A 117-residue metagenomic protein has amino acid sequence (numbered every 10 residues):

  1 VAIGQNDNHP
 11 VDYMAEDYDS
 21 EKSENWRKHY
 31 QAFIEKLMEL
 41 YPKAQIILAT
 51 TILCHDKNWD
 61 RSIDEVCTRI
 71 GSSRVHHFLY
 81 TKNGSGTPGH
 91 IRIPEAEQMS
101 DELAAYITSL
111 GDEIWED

Functional and structural regions predicted by a protein language model:
V1-D117: Alpha-helical cap/lid subdomain in secreted, periplasmic, or secretory-pathway luminal O-acyl-processing enzymes
